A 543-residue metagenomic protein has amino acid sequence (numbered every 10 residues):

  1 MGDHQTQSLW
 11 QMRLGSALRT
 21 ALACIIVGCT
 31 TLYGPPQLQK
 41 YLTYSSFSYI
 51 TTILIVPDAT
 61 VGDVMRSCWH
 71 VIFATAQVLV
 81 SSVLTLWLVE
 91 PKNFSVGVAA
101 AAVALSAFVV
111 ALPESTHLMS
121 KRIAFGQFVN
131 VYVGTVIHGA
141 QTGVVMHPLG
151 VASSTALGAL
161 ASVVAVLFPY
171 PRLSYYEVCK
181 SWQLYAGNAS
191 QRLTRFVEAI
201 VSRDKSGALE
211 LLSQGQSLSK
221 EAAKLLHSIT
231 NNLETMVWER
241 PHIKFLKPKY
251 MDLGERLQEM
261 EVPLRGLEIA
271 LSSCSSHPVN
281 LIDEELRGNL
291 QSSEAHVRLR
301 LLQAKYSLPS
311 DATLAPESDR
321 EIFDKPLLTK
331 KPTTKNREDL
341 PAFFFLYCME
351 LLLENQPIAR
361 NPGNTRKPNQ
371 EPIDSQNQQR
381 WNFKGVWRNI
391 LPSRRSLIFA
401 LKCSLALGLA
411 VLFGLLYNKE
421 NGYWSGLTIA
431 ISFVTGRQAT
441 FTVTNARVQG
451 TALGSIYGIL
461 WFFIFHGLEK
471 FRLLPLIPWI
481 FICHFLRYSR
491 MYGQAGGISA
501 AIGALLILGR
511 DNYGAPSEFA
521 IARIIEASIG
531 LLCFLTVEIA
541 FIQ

Functional and structural regions predicted by a protein language model:
M1-P241, F245, N361-Q543: A transmembrane helix-and-boundary motif of multi-pass membrane transporters/channels
Y185-Q378: Cytosolic, long alpha-helical scaffolding segments
